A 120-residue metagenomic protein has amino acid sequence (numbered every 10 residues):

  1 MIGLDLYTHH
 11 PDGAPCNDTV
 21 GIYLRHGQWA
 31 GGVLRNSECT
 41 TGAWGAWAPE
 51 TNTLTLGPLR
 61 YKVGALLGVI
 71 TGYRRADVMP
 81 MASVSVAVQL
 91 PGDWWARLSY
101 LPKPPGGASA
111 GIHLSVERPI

Functional and structural regions predicted by a protein language model:
M1-V33, S37-T40: N-terminal secretory signal peptides
G3-Y7, G32-L34, G64-G68, R97-L101: Transmembrane beta-strands of outer-membrane beta-barrel proteins
L6-T8, G107-I120: Outer-membrane beta-barrel "beta-signal"
C16-R25, C39-G45, D77-A82, G106-I112: Residues that define the transmembrane beta-barrel architecture of outer-membrane proteins
Y23-R25, A48-N52, S85-Q89, S115-P119: Transmembrane beta-barrel domains of outer membrane proteins
G27-G31, L54-Y61, V88-L98: Repeated loop/turn-to-beta-strand initiation elements of outer-membrane beta-barrel proteins
A30-T55, L66-I70: The feature represents the first ordered module of a protein
T53-A87: Outer membrane beta-barrel transmembrane domains
